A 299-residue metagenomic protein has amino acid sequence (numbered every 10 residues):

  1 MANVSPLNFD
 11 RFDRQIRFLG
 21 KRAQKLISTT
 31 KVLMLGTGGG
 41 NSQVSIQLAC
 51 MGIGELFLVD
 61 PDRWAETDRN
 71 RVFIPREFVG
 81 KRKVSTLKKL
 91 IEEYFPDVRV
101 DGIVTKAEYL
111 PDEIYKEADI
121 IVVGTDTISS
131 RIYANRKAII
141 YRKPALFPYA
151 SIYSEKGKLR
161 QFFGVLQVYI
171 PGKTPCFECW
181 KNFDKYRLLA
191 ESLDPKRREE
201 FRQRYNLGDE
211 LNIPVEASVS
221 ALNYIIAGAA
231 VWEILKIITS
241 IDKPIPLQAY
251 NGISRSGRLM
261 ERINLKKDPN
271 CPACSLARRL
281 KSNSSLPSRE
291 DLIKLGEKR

Functional and structural regions predicted by a protein language model:
M1-K25: Extreme N-terminal leader/targeting segments of oxidoreductases
A2-L7, L26-L33, E113-R299: Glycine-rich phosphate/adenylate-binding loop
A23-A65: Glycine-rich adenosine-cofactor-binding loop
I53-F95: Glycine-rich phosphate-binding loop and adjoining beta1-alpha1-beta2 segment of Rossmann-like nucleotide-binding folds
G54, V98, Y141-K143: A short helix->loop->beta-strand "cap" motif at the edges of active sites that frequently abuts
P96-D97, P171: Proline-centered flexible-loop/turn and helix-kink motifs
V100-G102: Hydrophobic/aromatic anchor residues within beta-strands of the central parallel beta-sheet of Rossmann-like
V104-P111: Conserved SAM/SAH-binding loop
